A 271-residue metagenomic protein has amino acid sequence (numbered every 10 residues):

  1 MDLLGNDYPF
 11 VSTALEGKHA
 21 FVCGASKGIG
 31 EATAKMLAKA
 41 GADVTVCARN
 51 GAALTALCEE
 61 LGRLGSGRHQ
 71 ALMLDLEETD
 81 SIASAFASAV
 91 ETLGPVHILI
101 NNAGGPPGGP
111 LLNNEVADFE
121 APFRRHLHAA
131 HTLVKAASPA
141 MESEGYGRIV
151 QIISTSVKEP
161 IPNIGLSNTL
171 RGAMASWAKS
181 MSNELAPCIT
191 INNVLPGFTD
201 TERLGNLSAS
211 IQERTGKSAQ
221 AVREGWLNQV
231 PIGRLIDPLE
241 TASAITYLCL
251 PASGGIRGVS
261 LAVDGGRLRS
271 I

Functional and structural regions predicted by a protein language model:
D2-S12, E159, R234, I245-T246 (+2 more regions): Short C-terminal tail/terminal secondary-structure segment of NAD(P)H-dependent dehydrogenase/reductase domains
H19, S26-K27: Conserved glycine-rich cofactor-binding loop
A40-L57: Conserved glycine-rich Rossmann-like NAD(P)H-binding loop of the short-chain dehydrogenase/reductase
I100, A186-T190, I256-G258: Short, small/polar-rich loop/turn modules that mediate ligand/substrate recognition or access, typified
P110-L111, E115-F123, I149, W226: Substrate-binding pocket helix/loop in short-chain dehydrogenase/reductase
P139, N183-P187, G254: Alpha-helical segment proximal to the catalytic Tyr-Lys
V150-A173, A178-P187, F198-T199: Catalytic loop of short-chain dehydrogenase/reductase
